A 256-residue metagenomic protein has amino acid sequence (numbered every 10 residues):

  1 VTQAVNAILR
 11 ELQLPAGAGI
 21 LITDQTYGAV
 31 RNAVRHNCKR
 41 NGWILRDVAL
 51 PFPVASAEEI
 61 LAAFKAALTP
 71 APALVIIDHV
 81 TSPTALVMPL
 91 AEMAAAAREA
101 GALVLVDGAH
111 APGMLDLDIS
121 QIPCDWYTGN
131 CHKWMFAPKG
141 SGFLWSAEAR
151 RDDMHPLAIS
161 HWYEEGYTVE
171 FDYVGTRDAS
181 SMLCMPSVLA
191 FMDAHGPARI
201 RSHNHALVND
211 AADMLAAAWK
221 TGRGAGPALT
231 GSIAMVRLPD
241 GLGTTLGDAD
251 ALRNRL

Functional and structural regions predicted by a protein language model:
V1-G17, G28-R31: Conserved beta-loop-alpha segment that forms the PLP phosphate-binding cup at the N-terminus of a helix
L21, R46, L105-D107, T128 (+1 more regions): Structural detector of well-ordered beta-strand residues that form the stable sheet scaffold of enzyme domains
I44-R46, F52-A109, G113: Active-site phosphate-binding strand-loop segment of PLP-dependent enzymes
I122-W162, D178: Active-site PLP attachment segment
I159-F191: PLP-dependent aminotransferase class I/II
V188-G224: Conserved PLP-dependent catalytic core of the aminotransferase class-I/II
H205-N209, A218-L256: Conserved PLP-binding catalytic core of the aspartate aminotransferase-like
